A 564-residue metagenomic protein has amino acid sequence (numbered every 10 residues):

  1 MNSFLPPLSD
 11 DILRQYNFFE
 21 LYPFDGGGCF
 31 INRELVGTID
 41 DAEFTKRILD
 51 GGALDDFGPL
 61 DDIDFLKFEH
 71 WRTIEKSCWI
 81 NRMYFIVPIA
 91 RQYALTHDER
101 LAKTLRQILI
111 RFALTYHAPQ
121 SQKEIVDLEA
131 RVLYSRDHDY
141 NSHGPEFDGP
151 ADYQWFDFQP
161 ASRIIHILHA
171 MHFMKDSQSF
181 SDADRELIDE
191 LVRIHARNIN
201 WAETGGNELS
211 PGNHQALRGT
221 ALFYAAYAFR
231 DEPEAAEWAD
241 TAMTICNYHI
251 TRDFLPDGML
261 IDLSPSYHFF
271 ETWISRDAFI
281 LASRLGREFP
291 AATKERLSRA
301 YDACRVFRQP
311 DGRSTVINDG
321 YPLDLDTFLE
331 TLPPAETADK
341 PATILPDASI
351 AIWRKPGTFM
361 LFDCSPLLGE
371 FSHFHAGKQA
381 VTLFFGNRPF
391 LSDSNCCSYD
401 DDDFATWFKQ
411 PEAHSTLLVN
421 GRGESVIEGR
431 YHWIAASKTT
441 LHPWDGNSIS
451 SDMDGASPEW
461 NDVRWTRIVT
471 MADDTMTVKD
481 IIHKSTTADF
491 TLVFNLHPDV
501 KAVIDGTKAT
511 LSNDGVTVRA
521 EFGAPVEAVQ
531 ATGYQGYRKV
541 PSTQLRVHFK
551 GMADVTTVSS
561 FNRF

Functional and structural regions predicted by a protein language model:
M1-D56: Extreme N-terminal leader/anchor segments
K46-K67, S135-H138: Short alpha-helical hairpin
L60-I63, T73-L297: Aromatic-lined, polymer-binding surfaces characteristic of secreted/periplasmic polysaccharide-degrading enzymes
N81, R218, A300, D347-S349 (+3 more regions): Residues that flank catalytic or metal-binding motifs in active/ligand-binding sites
V87, R354-K355, F362-P366, F385 (+6 more regions): Pocket-edge structural micro-motifs
G149-W155, G369-F371, F404: Catalytic micro-motifs at enzyme active sites that drive phosphoryl/nucleotidyl and oxygen chemistry
L255, M259-S392, C396, H442-P443 (+1 more regions): Carbohydrate-active enzyme catalytic cores, enriched for enzymes that act on polyanionic acidic polysaccharides
Y399-F564: CBM-like, beta-strand-rich accessory domains located in the C-terminal region of large, secreted polysaccharide-active
